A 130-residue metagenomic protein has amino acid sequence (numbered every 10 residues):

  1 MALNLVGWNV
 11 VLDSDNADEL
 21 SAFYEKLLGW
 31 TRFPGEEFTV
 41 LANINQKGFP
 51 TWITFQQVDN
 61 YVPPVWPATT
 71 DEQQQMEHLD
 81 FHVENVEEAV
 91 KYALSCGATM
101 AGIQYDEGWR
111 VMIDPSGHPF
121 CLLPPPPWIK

Functional and structural regions predicted by a protein language model:
M1-A22, P34, Q74-V83, L123-K130: N-terminal beta-strand motif that seeds the catalytic metal site of vicinal oxygen chelate
A2-N4, V11-V58, A89-V111: Core segments of cupin and vicinal oxygen chelate
W30, F38, V65-M76, W109: Tryptophan-centered motif/residue detector
Q57-N60, P125: Acetyl-CoA-dependent GNAT
Y61-P67, K130: A short, acidic/glycine-rich surface segment
A68-A93: Mid-chain, well-packed structural core segment of small domains
D114: Short, acidic, Ser/Thr-enriched surface-loop or helix-capping motifs
